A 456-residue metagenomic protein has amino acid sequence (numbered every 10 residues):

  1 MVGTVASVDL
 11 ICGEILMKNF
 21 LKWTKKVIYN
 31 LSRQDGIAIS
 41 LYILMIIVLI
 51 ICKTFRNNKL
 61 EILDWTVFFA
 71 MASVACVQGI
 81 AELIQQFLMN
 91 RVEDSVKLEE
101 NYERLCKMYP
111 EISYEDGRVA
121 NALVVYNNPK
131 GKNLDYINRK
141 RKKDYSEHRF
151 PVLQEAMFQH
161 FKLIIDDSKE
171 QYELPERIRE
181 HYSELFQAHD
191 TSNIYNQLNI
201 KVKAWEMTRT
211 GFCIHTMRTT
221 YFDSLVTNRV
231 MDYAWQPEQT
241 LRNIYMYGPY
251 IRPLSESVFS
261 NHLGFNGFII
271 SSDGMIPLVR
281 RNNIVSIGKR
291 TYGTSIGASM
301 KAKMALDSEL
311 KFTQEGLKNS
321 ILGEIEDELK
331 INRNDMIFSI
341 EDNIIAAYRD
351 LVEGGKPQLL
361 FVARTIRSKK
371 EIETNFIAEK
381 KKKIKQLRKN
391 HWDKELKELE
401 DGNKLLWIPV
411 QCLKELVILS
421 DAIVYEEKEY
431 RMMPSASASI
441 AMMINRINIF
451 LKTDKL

Functional and structural regions predicted by a protein language model:
M1-V2, I418: Generic signature of intrinsically disordered, low-complexity, basic-rich segments and short cationic peptides
G3-L16: Short, Lys/Arg-enriched N-terminal segments with co-localized hydrophobic residues within the first ~10-30 amino acids
K18-N57, D64-G323, I331-L456: N-terminal leader/linker segments that precede catalytic domains of diphosphate-processing enzymes
E326: Juxtacatalytic substrate-recognition/specificity segment
